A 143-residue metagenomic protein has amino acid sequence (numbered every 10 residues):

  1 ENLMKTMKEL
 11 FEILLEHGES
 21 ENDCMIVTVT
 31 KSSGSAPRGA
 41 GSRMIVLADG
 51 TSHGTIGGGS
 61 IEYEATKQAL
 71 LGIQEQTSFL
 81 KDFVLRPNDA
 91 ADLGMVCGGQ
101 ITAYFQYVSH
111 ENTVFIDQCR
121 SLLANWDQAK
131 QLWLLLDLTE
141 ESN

Functional and structural regions predicted by a protein language model:
N2-N143: Segments forming oxygen-rich coordination pockets for charged ligands
